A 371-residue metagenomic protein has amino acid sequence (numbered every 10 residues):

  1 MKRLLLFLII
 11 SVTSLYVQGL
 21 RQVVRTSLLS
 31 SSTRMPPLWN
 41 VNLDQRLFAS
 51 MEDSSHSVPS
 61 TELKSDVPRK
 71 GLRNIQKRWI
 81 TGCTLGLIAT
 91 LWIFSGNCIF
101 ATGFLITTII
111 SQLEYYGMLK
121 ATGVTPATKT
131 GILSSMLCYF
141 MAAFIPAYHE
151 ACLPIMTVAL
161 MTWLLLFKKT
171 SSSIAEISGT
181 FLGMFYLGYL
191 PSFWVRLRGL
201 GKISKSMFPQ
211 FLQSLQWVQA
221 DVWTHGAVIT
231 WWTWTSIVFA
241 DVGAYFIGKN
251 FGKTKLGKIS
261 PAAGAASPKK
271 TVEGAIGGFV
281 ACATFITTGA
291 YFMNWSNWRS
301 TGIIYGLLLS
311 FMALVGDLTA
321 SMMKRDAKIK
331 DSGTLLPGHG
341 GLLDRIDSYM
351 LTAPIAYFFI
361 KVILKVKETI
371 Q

Functional and structural regions predicted by a protein language model:
M1-S32: N-terminal chloroplast transit peptides
R21-M51: N-terminal, immediately post-signal peptide pro-regions of secreted/luminal proteins
L38-N40, D44, E52-L308: Membrane-embedded alpha-helical bundles of polytopic integral membrane proteins
G248-K253, M323-G333: Juxtamembrane helix-loop transition segments at the membrane interface in multi-pass membrane proteins
D326-Y349: Interfacial loop-to-transmembrane junctions
R345-K361: Final/C-terminal transmembrane alpha-helix of multipass membrane proteins
I360-Q371: Juxtamembrane boundary at the C-terminal end of a transmembrane helix
